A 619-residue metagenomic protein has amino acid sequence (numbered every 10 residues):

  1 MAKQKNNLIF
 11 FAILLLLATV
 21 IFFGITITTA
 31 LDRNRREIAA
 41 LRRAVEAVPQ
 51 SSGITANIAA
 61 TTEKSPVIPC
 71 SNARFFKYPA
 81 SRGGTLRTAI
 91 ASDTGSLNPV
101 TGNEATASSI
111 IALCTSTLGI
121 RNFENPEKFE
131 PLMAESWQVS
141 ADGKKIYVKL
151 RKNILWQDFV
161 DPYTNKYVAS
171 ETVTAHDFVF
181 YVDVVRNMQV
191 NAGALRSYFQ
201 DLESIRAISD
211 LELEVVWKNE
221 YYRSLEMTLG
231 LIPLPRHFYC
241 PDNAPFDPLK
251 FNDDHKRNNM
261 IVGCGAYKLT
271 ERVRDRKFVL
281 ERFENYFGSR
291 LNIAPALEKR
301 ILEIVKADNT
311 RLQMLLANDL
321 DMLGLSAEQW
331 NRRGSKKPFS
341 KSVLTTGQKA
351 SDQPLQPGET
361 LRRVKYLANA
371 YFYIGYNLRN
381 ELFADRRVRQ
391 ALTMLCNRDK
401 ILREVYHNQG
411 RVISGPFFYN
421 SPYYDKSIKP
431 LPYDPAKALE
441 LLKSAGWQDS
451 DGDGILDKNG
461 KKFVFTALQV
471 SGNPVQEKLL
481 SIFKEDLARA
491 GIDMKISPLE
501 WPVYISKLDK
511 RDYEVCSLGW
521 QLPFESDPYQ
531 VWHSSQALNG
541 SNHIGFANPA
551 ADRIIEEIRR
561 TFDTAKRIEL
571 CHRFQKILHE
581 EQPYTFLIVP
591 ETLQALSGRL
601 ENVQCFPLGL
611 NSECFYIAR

Functional and structural regions predicted by a protein language model:
A18-T28, R33, E37, P69-C70 (+7 more regions): Detector for C-terminal structural segments
S71-R74, G84-A141, D183, V262-C264: N-terminal lobe/hinge region of extracytoplasmic solute-binding protein
T88, R274-D275, I293, K299 (+5 more regions): Ligand/substrate-recognition segments at binding pockets and active sites
S116, N122-E124, L229-P295, K299-I301 (+2 more regions): Gly/Pro-rich hinge or "lid" segments in bacterial periplasmic/extracellular proteins
E135-V190, E214, R311-M314, L382: Aromatic- and charge-enriched surface segment that lines or borders ligand/interaction sites
T174-D177, D210, E214-V216, G265-A266 (+6 more regions): Alpha-helical secondary-structure segments
V190-P245, K268: Surface-exposed binding/hinge segments that line and control ligand-binding clefts or catalytic entry sites
N252-N258, N285-Q348, K484, D493-K495 (+1 more regions): Ligand-site clamp/hinge motif
